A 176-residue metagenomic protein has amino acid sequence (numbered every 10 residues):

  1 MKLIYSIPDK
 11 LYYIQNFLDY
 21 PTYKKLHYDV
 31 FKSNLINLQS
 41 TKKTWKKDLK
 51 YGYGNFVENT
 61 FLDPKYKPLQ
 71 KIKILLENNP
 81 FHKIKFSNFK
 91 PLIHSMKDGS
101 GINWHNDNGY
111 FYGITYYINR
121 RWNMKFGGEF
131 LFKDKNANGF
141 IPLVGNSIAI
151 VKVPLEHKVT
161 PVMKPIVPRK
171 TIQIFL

Functional and structural regions predicted by a protein language model:
M1-H82: Non-heme Fe(II)/2-oxoglutarate
I74-E77, F81-L176: Catalytic core of non-heme Fe(II) oxygenases with the double-stranded beta-helix
